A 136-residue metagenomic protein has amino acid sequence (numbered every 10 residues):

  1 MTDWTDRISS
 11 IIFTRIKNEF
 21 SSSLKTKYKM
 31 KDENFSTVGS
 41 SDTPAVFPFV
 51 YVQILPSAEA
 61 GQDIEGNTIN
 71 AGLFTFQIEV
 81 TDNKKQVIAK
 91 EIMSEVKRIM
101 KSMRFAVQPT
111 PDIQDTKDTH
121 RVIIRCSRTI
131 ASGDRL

Functional and structural regions predicted by a protein language model:
M1-D3, N70, I113, L136: Compositionally biased, intrinsically disordered low-complexity segments enriched in polar/Pro/Gly and often Gln
M1-D63, I88: Small/polar-rich, solvent-exposed N-terminal microdomains that initiate assembly or binding
I8, I12, I16, F35 (+6 more regions): Hydrophobic beta-strand residues in large extracellular and virion-surface proteins
P44-V46, N67-G72, T116-H120: A generic structural micro-feature
G61-E65, D134-L136: Short, charged, solvent-exposed linker or helix-capping segments at domain edges/interfaces that act as flexible hinges
N70-K84, H120-A131: Oligomerization/assembly interface segments of phage tail-like spikes and tubes
M93-L136: Acidic-leaning, charged glycine-interspersed low-complexity segments
